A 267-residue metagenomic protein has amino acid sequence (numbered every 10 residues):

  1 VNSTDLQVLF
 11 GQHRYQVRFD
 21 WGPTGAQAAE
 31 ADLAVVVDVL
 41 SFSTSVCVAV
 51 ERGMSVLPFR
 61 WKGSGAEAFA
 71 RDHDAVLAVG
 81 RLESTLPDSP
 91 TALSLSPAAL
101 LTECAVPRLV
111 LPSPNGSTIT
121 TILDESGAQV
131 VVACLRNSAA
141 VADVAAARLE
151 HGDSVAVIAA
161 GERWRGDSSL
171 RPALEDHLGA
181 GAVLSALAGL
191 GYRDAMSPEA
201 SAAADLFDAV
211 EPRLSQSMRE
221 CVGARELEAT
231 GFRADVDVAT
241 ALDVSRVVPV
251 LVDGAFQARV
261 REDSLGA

Functional and structural regions predicted by a protein language model:
V1-F19: Short glycine- and acidic-rich boundary segments immediately preceding or forming the N-terminal edge of structured
T24-Q27, A34-V48: Short acidic, Gly/Ser-rich segments with clustered Asp/Glu that frequently serve as metal-coordination loops in enzyme
S41-S45, K62-A66, I119, N137 (+4 more regions): General structural feature for long, well-ordered alpha-helical segments within catalytic domains of soluble enzymes
S43, E51-R60: Domain-level signal for Mg2+-assisted phosphodiester chemistry and nucleotide/NA-binding surfaces in nucleic-acid
P58-V155, E162: Acidic/Gly/His-enriched mid-domain segments of enzyme catalytic cores or analogous surface patches that mediate
P90-Q129, E150-H151, L170-A267: Long, charged alpha-helical interface segments
